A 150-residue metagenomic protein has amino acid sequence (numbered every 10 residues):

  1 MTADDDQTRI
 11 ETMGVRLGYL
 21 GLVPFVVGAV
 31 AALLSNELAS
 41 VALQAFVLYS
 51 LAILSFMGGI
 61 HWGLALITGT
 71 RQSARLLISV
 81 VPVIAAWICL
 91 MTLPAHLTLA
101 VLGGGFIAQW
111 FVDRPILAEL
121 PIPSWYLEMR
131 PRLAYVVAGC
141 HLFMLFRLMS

Functional and structural regions predicted by a protein language model:
D4-I10, L34-L43, G58-T70, P115-I122: Short juxtamembrane and helix-loop transition motifs at transmembrane-helix boundaries in membrane proteins
D5-G21: N-terminal membrane topogenic signal
G14, V112-G139: Interfacial loop-to-transmembrane junctions
V23-G28, L77-W87, M129-M144: Small-residue-rich segments of transmembrane alpha-helices in multi-pass membrane proteins, especially helix faces
S40-I53: Loop-to-helix transition at the N-terminal end of transmembrane alpha-helices
A52-S55, G104-P115: Alpha-helical transmembrane segments and their membrane-interface exit regions
H61-M91: Helix-adjacent hinge/juxtasegments
L90-A108: Transmembrane helix-loop-helix
